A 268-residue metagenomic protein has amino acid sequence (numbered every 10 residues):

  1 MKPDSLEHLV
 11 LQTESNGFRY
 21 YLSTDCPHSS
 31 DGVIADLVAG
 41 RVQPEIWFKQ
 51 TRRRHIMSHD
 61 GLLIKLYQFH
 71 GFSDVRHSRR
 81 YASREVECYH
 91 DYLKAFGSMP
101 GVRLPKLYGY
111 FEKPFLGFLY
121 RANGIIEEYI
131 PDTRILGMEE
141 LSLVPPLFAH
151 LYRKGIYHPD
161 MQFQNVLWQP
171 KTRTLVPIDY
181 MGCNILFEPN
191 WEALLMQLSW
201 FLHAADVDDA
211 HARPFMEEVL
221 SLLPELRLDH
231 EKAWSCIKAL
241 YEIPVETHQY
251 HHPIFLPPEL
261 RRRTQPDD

Functional and structural regions predicted by a protein language model:
M1-I46: Juxta-kinase regulatory segment immediately upstream of eukaryotic protein kinase catalytic domains
Y21-T24, A35-H90: ATP-binding glycine-rich loop module of kinase domains
S58, Y129, L167-Q169: Conserved hydrophobic "DFG−1" position in protein kinase catalytic cores
S78-A82, V86, H90-V144: Conserved structural core of kinase catalytic domains
P131, F163, G182-C183: Short, glycine/acidic-enriched loop or turn micro-motifs at the edges of active sites
P146-L147, L151: Conserved hydrophobic core/spine positions of the Hanks-type protein kinase catalytic domain
R153-F163, W168: Catalytic-loop of the protein kinase fold
Y157, Q169-D268: C-lobe/activation-segment region of protein kinase-like
